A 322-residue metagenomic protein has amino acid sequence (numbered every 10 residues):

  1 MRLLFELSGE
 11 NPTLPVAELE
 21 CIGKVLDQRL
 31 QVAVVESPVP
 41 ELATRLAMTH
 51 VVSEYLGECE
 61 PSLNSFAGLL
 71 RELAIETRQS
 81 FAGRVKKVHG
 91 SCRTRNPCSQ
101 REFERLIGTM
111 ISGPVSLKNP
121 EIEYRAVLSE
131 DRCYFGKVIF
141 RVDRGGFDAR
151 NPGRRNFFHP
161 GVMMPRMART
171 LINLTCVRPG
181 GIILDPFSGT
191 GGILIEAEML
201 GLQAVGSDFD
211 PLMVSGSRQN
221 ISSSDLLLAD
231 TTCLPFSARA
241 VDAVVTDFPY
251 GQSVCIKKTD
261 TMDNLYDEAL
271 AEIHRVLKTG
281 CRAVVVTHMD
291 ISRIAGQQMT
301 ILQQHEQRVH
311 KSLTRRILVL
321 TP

Functional and structural regions predicted by a protein language model:
M1-V51, S62-S65, L69, R93-C98 (+2 more regions): Class I S-adenosyl-L-methionine-dependent methyltransferase catalytic core
I22, L69-L73, L106, M110: Residues that form generic nucleotide/phosphate-binding pockets
C59-Q79: An N-terminal amphipathic alpha-helical segment
E76-C133: A short N-terminal interaction module
